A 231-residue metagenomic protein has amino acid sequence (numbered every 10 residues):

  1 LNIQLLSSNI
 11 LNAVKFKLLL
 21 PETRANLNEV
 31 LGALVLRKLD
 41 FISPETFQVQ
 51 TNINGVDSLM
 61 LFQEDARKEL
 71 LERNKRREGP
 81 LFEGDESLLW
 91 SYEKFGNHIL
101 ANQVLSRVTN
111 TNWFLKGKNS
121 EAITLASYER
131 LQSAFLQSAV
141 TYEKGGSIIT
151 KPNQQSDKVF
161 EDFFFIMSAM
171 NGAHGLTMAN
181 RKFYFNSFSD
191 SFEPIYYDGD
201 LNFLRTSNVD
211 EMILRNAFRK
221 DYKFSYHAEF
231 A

Functional and structural regions predicted by a protein language model:
L1-A13: Compositionally biased P/S/T/G-rich terminal and signal peptide-adjacent segments that lie outside catalytic cores
S8-I10, T23-A25, V56-S58, R67-E69 (+2 more regions): Solvent-exposed loop/turn segments at secondary-structure junctions within structured extracellular/periplasmic domains
I10-S58, A126-V159: A conserved hydrophobic secondary-structure block that centers on an alpha-helix together with its immediately flanking
L36-F41, F165-N171: Sec-exported extracytoplasmic/periplasmic mature domains
P44-Q50, T177-Y184: A short glycine-rich, hydrophobically flanked beta-strand micro-motif that places a catalytic Asp/Glu for divalent metal
R67-A169: ATP-dependent phospho-/nucleotidyl transfer catalytic cores
G117-L125, E129-T150, K158, N171-G172 (+1 more regions): C-terminal catalytic region of ATP-dependent kinase domains
